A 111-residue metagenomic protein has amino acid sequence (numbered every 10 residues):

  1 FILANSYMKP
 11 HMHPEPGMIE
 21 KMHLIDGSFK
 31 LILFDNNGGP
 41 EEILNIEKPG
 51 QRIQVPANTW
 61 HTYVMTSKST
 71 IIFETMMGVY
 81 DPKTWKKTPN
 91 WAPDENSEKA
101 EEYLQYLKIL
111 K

Functional and structural regions predicted by a protein language model:
F1-M18: Conserved short histidine dyad/triad with adjacent acidic residue
L3, L24, K48, P56-N58 (+1 more regions): A short, compositionally biased micro-patch
K9-P10, L31-L33, I53-V55, H61-T66 (+1 more regions): Short beta-strand His + acidic residue motifs that chelate non-heme Fe in jelly-roll/DSBH and cupin folds
G17, N58-T59: Short, surface-exposed coil-to-beta transition loops
G17-N36: Glycine- and acidic-residue-biased ligand/ion/polar-headgroup-sensing regions
I19-L24, R52-I53, Y63: His/acidic/aromatic-lined binding-pocket segments of jelly-roll/cupin-type domains and related regulatory beta-sandwich
D35-N58: Short acidic-glycine-tyrosine-enriched beta hairpin
N37-P40, T62-K111: Double-stranded beta-helix
